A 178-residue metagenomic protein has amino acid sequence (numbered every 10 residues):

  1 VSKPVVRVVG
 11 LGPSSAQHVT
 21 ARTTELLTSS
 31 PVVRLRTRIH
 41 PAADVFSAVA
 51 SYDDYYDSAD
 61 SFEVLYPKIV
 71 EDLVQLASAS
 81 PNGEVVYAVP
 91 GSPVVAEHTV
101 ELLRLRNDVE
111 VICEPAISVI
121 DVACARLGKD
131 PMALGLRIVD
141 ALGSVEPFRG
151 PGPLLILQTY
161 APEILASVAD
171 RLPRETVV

Functional and structural regions predicted by a protein language model:
S2-V9, E25-L26, V32, R38 (+6 more regions): Beta-strand/loop-alpha-helix module characteristic of Rossmann-like adenine-cofactor folds
V6-G12, Y52-D57: Generic N-terminal amphipathic, Lys/Arg-enriched alpha-helix
V9-A16, D60-L65: Short, flexible loop segments at the rims of nucleotide/cofactor-binding pockets, characterized by
P13-A16, I39, P90-V94, Y160-P162: Short glycine-rich anion-binding loops that position phosphate/pyrophosphate groups of nucleotides and phosphorylated
T20-R22: Enzymes that bind and transform nitrogen-containing heteroaromatic metabolites
L27-E63: N-terminal glycine-rich anion-binding loop in soluble enzyme alpha/beta folds
S58-D60, G91-A96: Short, small-residue-enriched loops and turns at beta-alpha junctions that line or gate enzyme active sites
F62-Q75: Glycine-rich, highly charged phosphate/nucleotide-binding loops
